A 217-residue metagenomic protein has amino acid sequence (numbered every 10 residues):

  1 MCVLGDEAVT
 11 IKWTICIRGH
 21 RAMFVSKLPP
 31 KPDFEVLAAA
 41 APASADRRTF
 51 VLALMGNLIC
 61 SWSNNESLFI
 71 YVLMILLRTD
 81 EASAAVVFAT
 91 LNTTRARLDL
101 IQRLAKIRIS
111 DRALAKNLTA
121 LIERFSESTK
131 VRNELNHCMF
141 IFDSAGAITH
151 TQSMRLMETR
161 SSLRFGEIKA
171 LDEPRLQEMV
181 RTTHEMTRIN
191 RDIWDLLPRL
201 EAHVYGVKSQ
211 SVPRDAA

Functional and structural regions predicted by a protein language model:
E7-T10: Intrinsically disordered, low-complexity segments enriched in serine/threonine/proline/glycine and often basic
K12-C60, S67-A217: Acidic, Ser/Thr/Gly/Pro-rich intrinsically disordered interaction regions
